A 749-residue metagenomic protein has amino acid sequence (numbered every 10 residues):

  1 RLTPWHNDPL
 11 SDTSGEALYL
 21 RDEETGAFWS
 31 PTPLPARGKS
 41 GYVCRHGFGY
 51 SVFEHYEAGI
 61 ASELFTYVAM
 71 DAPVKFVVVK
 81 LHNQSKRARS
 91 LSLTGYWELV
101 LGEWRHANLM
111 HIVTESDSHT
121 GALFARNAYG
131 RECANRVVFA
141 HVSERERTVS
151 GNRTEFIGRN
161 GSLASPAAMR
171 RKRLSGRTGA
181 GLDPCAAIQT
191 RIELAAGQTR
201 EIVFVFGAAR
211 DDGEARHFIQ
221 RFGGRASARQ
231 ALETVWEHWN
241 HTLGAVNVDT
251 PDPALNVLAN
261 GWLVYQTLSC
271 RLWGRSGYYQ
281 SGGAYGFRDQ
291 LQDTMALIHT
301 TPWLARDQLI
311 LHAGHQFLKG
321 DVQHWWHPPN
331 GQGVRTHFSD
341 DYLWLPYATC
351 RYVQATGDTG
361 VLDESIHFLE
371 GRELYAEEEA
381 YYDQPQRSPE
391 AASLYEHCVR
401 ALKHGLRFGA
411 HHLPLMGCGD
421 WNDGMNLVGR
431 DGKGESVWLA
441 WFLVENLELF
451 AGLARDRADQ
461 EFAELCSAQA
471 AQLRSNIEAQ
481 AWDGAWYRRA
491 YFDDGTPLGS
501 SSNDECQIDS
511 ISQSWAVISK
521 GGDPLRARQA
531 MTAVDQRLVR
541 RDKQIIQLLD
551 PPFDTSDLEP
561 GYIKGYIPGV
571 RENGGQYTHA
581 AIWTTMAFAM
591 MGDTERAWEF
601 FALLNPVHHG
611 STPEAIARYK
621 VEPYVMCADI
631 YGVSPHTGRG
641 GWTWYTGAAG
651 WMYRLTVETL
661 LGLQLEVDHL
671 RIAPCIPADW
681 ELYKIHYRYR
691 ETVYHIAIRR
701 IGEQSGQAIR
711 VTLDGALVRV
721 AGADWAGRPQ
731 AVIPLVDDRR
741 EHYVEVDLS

Functional and structural regions predicted by a protein language model:
R1-R288, W303-L311, H315, R351-T356 (+6 more regions): Anionic coordination/interaction segments
S14-E23, L297-A305, L309-H412, S436-V444 (+7 more regions): Aromatic-rich carbohydrate-recognition surfaces in CAZymes
F28, A36-C44, D249-G261, H312-A313 (+8 more regions): Active-site acid/base region of carbohydrate-active enzymes
H82-A88, D212-G213, A355-E364, P385 (+2 more regions): Inter-helical turn/loop segments and adjacent helix faces that build the functional surface of alpha-helical bundle
Y96, A107, H111, Q323-H324 (+3 more regions): Catalytic cores of carbohydrate-active enzymes
A245-V248, D252-L255, Q266-G274, G283-Q290 (+3 more regions): Aromatic-lined, polymer-binding surfaces characteristic of secreted/periplasmic polysaccharide-degrading enzymes
Y279-A284, R288, Q323-D340, F368-P389 (+4 more regions): Carbohydrate-binding/catalytic loop surfaces
W725-S749: C-terminal beta-strand-rich structural cap/linker in extracellular carbohydrate-active enzymes
